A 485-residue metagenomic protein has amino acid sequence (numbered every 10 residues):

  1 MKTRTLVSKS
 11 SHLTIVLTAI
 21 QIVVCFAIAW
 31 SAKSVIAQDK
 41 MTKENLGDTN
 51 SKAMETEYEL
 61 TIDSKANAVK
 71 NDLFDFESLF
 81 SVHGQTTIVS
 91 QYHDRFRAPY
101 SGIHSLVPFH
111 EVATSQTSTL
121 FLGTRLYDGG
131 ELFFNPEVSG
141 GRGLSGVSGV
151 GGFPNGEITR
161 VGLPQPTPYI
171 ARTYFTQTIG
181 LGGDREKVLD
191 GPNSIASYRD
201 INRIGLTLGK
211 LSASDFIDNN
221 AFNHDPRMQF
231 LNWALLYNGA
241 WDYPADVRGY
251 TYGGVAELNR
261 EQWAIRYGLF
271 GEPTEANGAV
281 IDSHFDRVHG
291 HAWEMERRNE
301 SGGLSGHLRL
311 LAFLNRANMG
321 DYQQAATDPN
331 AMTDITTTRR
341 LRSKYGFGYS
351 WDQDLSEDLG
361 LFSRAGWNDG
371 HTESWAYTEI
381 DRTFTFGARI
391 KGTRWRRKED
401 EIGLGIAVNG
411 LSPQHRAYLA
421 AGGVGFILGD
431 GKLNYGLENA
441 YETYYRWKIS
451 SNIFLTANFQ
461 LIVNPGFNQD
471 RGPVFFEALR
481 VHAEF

Functional and structural regions predicted by a protein language model:
K2, F26, W30-E111, F121 (+3 more regions): N-terminal periplasmic/intermembrane-space "pro-region" immediately following the signal or transit peptide
K70-V82, D94-R95, G123-L132, G180-R203 (+6 more regions): Short loop/turn motifs that connect adjacent beta-strands in outer-membrane beta-barrel proteins
S78, V112-S118, P166-A171, N202 (+7 more regions): Residues that define the transmembrane beta-barrel architecture of outer-membrane proteins
T86-S90, F134-V138, L206-K210, Y267-G271 (+7 more regions): Transmembrane beta-barrel strands of outer-membrane/channel proteins
T124-L126, P136, Q177-I179, K210 (+7 more regions): Residue-level signature of outer-membrane beta-barrel architecture
S148-Q165, Y169-A171, G182-G290, E294 (+2 more regions): Surface-exposed coil loops of outer-membrane beta-barrel proteins
A171-D184, P473-F485: Outer-membrane beta-barrel "beta-signal"
E294-E296, L311-L341, D369, E373-N452 (+1 more regions): Outer membrane beta-barrel transmembrane domains
